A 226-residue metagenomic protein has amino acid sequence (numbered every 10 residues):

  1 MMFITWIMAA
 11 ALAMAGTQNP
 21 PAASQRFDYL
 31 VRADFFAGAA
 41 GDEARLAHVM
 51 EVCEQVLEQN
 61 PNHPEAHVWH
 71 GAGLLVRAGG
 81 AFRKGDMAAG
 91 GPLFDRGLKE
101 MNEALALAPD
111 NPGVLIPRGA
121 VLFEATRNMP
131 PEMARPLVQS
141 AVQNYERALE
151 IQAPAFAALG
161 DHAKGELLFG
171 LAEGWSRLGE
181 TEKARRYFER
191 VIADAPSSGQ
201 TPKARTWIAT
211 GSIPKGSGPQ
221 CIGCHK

Functional and structural regions predicted by a protein language model:
I4-A13: Sec-dependent N-terminal signal peptides
L12-F27: Cleaved targeting-peptide boundary
A23-F27, P154, A158-L167, L171-K226: Terminal, low-structured helical/coil segments at or just beyond the last alpha-helical repeat
D28-E51, A72-A104, D110, A120-A155 (+3 more regions): Short coil/linker segments at helix-helix boundaries
V56-G73, G79-F82: Short, charge-rich amphipathic alpha-helical segments embedded in non-transmembrane helical bundles/solenoids
P64-E65, P112-G113, G165, G199: Helix-start (N-cap) detector for alpha-helical repeat units in TPR-like alpha-solenoids, especially tetratricopeptide
